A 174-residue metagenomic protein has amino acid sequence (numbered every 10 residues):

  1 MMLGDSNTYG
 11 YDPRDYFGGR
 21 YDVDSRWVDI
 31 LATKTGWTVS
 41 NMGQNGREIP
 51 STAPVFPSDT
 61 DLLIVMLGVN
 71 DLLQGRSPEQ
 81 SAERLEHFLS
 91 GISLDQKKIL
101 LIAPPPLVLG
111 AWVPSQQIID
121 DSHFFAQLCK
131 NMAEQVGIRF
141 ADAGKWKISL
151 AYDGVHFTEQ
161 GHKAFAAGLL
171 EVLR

Functional and structural regions predicted by a protein language model:
M1-G43, A53-D59, K163: Serine-esterase "nucleophile elbow" of acetyl-processing enzymes
T8, F17-G18, G46, N70-L73 (+1 more regions): Short histidine/acidic/glycine/proline-rich micro-motifs that form metal- and phosphate-coordinating active-site loops
D22, G46, E79, E83: Conserved phosphate-coordination/catalytic loops
N41-I49, A143-K145: Acidic carboxylate-rich catalytic motifs and surrounding loops in phosphoryl-/glycosyl-chemistry enzymes
A53-R174: Alpha-helical cap/lid subdomain in secreted, periplasmic, or secretory-pathway luminal O-acyl-processing enzymes
